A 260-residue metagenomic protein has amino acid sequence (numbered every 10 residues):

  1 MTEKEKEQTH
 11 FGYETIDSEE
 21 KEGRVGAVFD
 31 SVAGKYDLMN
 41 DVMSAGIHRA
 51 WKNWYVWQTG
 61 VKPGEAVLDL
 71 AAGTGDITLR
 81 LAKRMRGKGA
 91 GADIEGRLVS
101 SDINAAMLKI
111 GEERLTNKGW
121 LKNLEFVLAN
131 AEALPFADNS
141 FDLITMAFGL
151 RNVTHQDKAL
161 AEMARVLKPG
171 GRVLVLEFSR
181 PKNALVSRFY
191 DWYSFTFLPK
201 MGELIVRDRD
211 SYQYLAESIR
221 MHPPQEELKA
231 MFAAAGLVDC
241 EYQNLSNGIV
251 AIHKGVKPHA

Functional and structural regions predicted by a protein language model:
M1-A27: N-terminal auxiliary segments of SAM/dcSAM-dependent transferases
S31, K35, A45-E65, R80: Conserved alpha-helix/loop element of class I SAM-dependent methyltransferases that forms part of the SAM/SAH-binding
Y36, I144-T145: Hydrophobic beta-strand segment of the Class I
A66-A133: Class I SAM-dependent methyltransferase SAM/SAH-binding core
E132-L143: A short acidic, Gly/Pro-enriched loop at the edge of an enzyme's catalytic core that lines a small-molecule cofactor
D157-R172: A short glycine-rich, Lys/Arg-flanked "PGG" loop and its adjoining helix->strand segment in the class I
L176-M231, A235, E241: C-terminal alpha-helical "lid/dimerization" subdomain adjacent to the S-adenosyl-L-methionine
M231-A260: C-terminal lobe and adjacent flexible extensions of AdoMet/dcAdoMet transferase-like proteins
